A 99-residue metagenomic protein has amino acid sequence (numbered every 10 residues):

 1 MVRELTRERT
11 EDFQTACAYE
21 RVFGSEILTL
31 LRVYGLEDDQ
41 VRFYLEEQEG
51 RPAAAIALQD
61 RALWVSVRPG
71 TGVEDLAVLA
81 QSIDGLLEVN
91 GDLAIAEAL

Functional and structural regions predicted by a protein language model:
M1-F13, D92: A short beta-loop-alpha structural element at the N-terminal edge of CoA-dependent acyl/N-acetyltransferase catalytic
L5, T15, E20-R21, L28-E88: Conserved donor-binding loop and adjoining core beta-sheet/short helix segment in diverse acyl/aminoacyl transferases
A94-L99: Conserved active-site alpha-helix within GNAT-family acetyltransferase domains
